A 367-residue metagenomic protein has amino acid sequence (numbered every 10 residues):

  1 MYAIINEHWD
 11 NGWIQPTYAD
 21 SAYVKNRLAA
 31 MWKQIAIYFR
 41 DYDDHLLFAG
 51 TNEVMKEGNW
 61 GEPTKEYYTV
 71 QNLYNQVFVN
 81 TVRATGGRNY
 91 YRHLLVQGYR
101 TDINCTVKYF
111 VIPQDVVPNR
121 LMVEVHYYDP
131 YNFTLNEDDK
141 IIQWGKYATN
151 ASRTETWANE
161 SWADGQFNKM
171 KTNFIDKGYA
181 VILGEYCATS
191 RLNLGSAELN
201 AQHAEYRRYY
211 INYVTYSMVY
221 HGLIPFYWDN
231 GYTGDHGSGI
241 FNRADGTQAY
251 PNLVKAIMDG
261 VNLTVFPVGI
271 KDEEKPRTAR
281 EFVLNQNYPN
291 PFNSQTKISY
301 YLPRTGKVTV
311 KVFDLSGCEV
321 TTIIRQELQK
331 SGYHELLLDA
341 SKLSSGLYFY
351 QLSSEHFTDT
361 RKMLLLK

Functional and structural regions predicted by a protein language model:
M1-K56, N230-H236: Substrate-binding cleft and catalytic face of glycoside hydrolase catalytic domains, especially the flexible beta-alpha
A3-I4, V181, P225: Hydrophobic beta-strand scaffold residues
W9, K56, D129, A188 (+3 more regions): Short, glycine/acidic-enriched loop or turn micro-motifs at the edges of active sites
W9-N26, K56-T64, L192-Q202, G237-G246: Surface-exposed, active-site-proximal loop segments in enzymatic domains
D20-L28, T64-Q71, T156-N159, A163 (+3 more regions): Residue-level preference for long, well-ordered alpha-helices that form the structural scaffold of enzyme catalytic
N26-N159, N168-T189, Y220-H221: Active-site region of glycoside hydrolase catalytic domains
N193-K275: Aromatic-rich peripheral "rim/lid" segments of glycoside hydrolase catalytic domains that contact and position glycan
E274-Y288, F292-K367: C-terminal outer-membrane/trafficking sorting elements
